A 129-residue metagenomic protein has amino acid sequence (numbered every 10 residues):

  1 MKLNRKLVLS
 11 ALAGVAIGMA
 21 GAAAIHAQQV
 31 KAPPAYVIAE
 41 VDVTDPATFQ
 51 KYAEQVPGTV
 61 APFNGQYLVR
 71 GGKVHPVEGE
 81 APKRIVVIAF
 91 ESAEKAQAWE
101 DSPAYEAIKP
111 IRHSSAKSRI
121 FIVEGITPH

Functional and structural regions predicted by a protein language model:
L3, S10, G14-R84, A89-D101 (+1 more regions): Short S/T/G/P-rich N-terminal loop/turn motif that feeds into the first structured element of a domain
Y105-I122: Short arginine-rich
